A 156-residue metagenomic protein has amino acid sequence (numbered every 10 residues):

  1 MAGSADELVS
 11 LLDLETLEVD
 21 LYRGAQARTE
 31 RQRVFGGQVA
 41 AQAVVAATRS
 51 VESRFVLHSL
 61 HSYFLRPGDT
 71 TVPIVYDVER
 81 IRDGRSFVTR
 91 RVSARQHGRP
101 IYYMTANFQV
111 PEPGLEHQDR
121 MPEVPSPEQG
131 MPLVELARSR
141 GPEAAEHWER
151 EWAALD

Functional and structural regions predicted by a protein language model:
M1-D156: Terminal targeting signals and extreme-terminal segments of soluble enzymes
